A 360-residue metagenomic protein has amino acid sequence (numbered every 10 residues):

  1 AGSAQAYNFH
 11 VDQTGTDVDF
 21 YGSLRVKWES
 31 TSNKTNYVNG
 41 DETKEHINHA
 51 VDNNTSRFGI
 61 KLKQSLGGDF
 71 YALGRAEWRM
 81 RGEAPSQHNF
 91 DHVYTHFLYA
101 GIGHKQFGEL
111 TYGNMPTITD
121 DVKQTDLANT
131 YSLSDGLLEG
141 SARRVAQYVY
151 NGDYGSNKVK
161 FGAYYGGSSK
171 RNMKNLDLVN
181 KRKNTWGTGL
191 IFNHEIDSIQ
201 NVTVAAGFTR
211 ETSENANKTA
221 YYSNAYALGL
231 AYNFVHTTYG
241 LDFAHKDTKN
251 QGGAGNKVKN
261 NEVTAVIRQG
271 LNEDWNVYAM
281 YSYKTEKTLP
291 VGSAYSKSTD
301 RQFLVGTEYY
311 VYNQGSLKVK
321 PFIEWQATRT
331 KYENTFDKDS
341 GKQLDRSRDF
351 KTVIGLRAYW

Functional and structural regions predicted by a protein language model:
G2-A6: Sec/Tat signal peptide C-region and signal peptidase I cleavage site
F9-E29, H46-S168, R182, F192-E195: Outer membrane beta-barrel
T16, K44-S56, V93-H96, G140-R144 (+5 more regions): Residues that define the transmembrane beta-barrel architecture of outer-membrane proteins
V26-S32, W78-G82, N114-I118, Y165-S169 (+8 more regions): Transmembrane beta-strands of outer-membrane beta-barrel pores
T31-T35, E83-Q87, D121-Q124, K170-K174 (+5 more regions): Outer-membrane beta-barrel proteins
G68-A72, Q106-T111, Y154-F161, I196-A205 (+4 more regions): Repeated loop/turn-to-beta-strand initiation elements of outer-membrane beta-barrel proteins
A146, V305-T307, V311, S347-W360: Outer-membrane beta-barrel "beta-signal"
K183-Y310: Detector for outer-membrane/organellar transmembrane beta-barrel domains, recognizing the amphipathic beta-strand
